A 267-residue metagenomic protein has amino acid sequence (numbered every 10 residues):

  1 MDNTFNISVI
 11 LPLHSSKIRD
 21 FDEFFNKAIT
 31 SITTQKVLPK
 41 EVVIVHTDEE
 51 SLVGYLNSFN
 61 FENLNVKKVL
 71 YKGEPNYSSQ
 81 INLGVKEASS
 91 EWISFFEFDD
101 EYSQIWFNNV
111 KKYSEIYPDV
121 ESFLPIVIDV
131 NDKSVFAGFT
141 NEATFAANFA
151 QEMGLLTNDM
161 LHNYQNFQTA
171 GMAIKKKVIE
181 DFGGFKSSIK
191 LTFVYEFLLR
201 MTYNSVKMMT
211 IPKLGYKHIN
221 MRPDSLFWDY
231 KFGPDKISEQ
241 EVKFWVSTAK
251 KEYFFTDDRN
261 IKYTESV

Functional and structural regions predicted by a protein language model:
K27-P39: Short, acidic, metal-binding catalytic loop of nucleotide-sugar glycosyltransferases
P39-E49, V69-Y71: Short beta-strand/loop segment that forms part of the nucleotide-sugar
Y71-A88: Glycine-rich, basic loop-to-helix element that forms the pyrophosphate-binding segment of sugar-nucleotide handling
I93: Short aromatic/hydrophobic "clamp" motif used to bind/position activated sugar donors
I105-E142: Conserved donor NDP-sugar-binding/catalytic core segment of glycosyltransferases
F136-T140, S188-K190, Y203-K207, I211-K243: Nucleotide-sugar-dependent glycosyltransferase catalytic core
N141-Y164: Short, flexible, basic/aromatic active-site loop/helix in glycosyltransferases
K190-F197: Acidic donor-binding loop at a coil-to-helix junction in glycosyltransferase catalytic cores that engages
